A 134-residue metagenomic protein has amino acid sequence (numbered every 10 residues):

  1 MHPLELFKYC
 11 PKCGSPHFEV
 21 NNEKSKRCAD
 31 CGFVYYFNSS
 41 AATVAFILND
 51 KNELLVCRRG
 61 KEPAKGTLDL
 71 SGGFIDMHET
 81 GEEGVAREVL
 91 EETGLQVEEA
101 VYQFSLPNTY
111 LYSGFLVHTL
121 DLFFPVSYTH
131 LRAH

Functional and structural regions predicted by a protein language model:
M1-P3: A broadly conserved sequence feature marking short terminus-proximal activation segments in nucleic acid-centric
F7, S25: Residues immediately within or flanking Cys/His clusters that coordinate Zn2+ in small zinc-binding modules
C10-C13, C28: Short cysteine-rich clusters marking metal-coordination/redox-active sites
V20-K24, N38-A41: Short Cys/His-rich "knuckle" micro-motifs
D30-L54, F74: Conserved N-terminal beta-strand and adjoining loop/helix that marks the start of the Nudix/MutT-like hydrolase domain
L48, G94-Y128: Active-site segment of metal-dependent pyrophosphate-handling enzymes, primarily the Nudix hydrolase catalytic core
N49-E91: Conserved Nudix-box catalytic region and its N-terminal flanking loop in Nudix hydrolases and closely related
T129-H134: Conserved small/polar residues in nucleotide/adenosyl-binding loops
